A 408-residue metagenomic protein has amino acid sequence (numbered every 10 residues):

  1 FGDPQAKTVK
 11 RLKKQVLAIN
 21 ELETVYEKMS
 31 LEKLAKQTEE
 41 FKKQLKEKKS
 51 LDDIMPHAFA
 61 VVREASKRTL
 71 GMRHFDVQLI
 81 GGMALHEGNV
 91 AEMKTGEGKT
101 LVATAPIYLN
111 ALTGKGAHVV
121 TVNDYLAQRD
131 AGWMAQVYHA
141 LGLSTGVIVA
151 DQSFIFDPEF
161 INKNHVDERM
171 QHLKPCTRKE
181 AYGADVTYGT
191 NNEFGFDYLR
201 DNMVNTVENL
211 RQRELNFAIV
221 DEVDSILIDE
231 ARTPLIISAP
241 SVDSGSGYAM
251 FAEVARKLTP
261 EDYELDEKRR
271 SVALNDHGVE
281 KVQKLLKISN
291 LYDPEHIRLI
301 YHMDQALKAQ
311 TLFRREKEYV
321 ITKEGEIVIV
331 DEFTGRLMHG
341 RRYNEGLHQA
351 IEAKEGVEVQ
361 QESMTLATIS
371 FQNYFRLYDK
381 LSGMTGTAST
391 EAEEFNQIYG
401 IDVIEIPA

Functional and structural regions predicted by a protein language model:
F1-A408: Conserved P-loop NTPase motor core
